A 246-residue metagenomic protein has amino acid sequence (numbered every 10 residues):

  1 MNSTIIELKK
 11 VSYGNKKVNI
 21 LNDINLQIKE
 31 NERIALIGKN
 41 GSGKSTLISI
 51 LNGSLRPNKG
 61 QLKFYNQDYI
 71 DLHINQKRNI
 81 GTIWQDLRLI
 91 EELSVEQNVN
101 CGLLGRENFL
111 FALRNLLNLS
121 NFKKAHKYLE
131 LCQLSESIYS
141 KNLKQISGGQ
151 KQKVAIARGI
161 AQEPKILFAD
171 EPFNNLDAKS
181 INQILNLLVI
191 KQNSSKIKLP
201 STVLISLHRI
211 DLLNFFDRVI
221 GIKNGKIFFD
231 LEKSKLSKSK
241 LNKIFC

Functional and structural regions predicted by a protein language model:
I37-K39: The feature captures the beta-strand-to-loop junction immediately N-terminal to the Walker
N52: Helix-to-loop junction immediately C-terminal to a conserved catalytic motif
D68-D86, N118: ABC ATPase NBD coupling module
L116-S137: Conserved ABC ATPase "signature" region
N142-I146, Q150: Conserved ABC ATPase signature
I156: Hydrophobic anchor residue at the start of the ABC signature
L167-E171: Catalytic Walker B motif of ABC-type/P-loop ATPase nucleotide-binding domains
